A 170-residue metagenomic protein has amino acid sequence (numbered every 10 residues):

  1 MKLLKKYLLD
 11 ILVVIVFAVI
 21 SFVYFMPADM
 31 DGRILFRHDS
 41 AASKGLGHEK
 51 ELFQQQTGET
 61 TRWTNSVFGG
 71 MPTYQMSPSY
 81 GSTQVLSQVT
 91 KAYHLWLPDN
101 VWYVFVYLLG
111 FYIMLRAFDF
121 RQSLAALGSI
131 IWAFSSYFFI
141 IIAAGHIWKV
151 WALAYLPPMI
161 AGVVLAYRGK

Functional and structural regions predicted by a protein language model:
M1-M26: Start-transfer (signal-anchor) and selected internal transmembrane alpha helices of multi-pass inner/ER membrane
L4, L8, K91-H94, F120: Juxtamembrane loop-transmembrane helix junctions in multi-pass integral membrane proteins, especially the extracellular
K6-V14, V104, A125, K149: Residue-level signature of transmembrane alpha-helical entry/exit and packing/kink sites in multi-pass membrane
V13, K44-G45, V106, R121-S123: Short hydrophobic/aromatic segments of transmembrane alpha-helices and their interfaces
S21-M114, I130-P157: Membrane-interface coil-to-helix junctions
R116-A117, L165: Transmembrane helix-loop junction
F120-A126, G169-K170: Membrane-helix interface segments
M159-K170: Membrane-interface transmembrane helices that cradle and orient dolichyl/undecaprenyl
